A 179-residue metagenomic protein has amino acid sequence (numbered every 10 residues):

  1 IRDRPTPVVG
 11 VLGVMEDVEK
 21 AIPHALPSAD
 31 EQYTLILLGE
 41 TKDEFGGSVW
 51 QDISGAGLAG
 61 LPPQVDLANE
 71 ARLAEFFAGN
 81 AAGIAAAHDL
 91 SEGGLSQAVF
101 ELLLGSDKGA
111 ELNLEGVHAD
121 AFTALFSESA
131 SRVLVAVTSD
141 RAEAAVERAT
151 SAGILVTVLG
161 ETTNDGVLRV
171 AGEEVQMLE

Functional and structural regions predicted by a protein language model:
I1-G46, E161: Glycine-rich anion-binding loops of enzyme active sites
I1-V8, L12, A59, A74-E179: Glycine-/charge-enriched secondary-structure boundary and capping motifs
T6, F45-P63: Gly-rich Lys/Arg/Thr-decorated short loops/hinges at beta-loop-alpha junctions or inter-strand turns that position
H24-A25, W50-Q51, E101-L103: Short, glycine/charged-enriched secondary-structure capping and boundary segments
L35-K42, L58-D66, D107-K108: Phosphate-binding glycine-rich loops and adjacent basic patches that engage nucleotide phosphates, nucleic-acid
V65-L73: C-terminal transmembrane module of polytopic alpha-helical membrane proteins
